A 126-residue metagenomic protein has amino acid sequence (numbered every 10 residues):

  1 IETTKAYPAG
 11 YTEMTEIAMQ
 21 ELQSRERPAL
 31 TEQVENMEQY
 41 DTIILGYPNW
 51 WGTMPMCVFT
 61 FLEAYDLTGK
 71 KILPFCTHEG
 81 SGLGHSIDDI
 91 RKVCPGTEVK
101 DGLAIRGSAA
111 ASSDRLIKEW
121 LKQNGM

Functional and structural regions predicted by a protein language model:
I1-L45, G52-M54, F59, E63 (+1 more regions): N-terminal beta1-alpha1-beta2 submodule of the flavodoxin-like/Rossmannoid cofactor-binding fold
T3-A6, N49-T53, H78-G82, R106-A110: Solvent-exposed loop/turn segments at secondary-structure junctions within structured extracellular/periplasmic domains
T42-I43, L67-L73, V99-K100: Short, surface-exposed connector motifs at secondary-structure boundaries
G46-Y47, F75: Short His-Asn-centered micro-motif
E63-G69, V93-C94: Short, conserved loop/helix-junction motifs that constitute active-site signature segments in enzyme catalytic cores
L73-A109: Short, glycine-/small-residue-rich phosphate/pyrophosphate-handling segment
E98-M126: Glycine-rich phosphate/pyrophosphate-binding loop and the adjoining helix
